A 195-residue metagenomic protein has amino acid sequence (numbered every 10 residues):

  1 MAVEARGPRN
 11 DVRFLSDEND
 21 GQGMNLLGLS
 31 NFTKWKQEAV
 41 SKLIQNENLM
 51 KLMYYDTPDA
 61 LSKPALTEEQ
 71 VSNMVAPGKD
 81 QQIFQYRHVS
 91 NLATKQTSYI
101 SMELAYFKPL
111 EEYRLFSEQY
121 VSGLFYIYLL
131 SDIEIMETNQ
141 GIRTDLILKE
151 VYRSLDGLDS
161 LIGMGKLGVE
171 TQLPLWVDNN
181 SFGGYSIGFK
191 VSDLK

Functional and structural regions predicted by a protein language model:
M1-Y113: Small/polar-rich, solvent-exposed N-terminal microdomains that initiate assembly or binding
A93, E112-Y120, D178-N180: Short, solvent-exposed beta-strand/turn "edge" segments of beta-rich domains on protein surfaces
I100, G123-F125, Y185-I187: Hydrophobic residues positioned within well-ordered beta-strands of beta-sheet architectures
S101-A105, Y128-L130, K190: Residues in well-ordered beta-strands of folded domains
P109-L115, D132-E137, L194-K195: Short, cysteine-centered beta-strand-loop-beta hairpins and adjacent loop/turn segments enriched in charged/polar
L115-S122, N139-L148: "Short basic amphipathic alpha-helical interaction patches in structured regions
Y120-M136: Short acidic, glycine/tyrosine-flanked loop/strand segments centered on an H-E-D-like triad
G141-K195: Acidic-leaning, charged glycine-interspersed low-complexity segments
